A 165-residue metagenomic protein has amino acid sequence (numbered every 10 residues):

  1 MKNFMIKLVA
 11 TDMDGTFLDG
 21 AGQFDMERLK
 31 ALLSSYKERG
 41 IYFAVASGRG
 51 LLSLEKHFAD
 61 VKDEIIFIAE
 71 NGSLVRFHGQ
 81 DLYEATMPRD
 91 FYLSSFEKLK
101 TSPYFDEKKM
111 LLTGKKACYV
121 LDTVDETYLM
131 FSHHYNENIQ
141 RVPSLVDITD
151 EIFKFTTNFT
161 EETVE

Functional and structural regions predicted by a protein language model:
M1-N3: Basic/polar N-terminal segments that are highly enriched at the extreme N-terminus, encompassing both cleavable
M5-G22, V45: Asp-based phosphoryl-transfer active-site loop
T11, L74-F77, V146-T149: Short, basic/glycine-rich phosphate-binding loops at helix/coil junctions that contact nucleotide phosphates
L18-G20, L82-Y83, K154: Short, contiguous strand/loop micro-motifs
G22, P88, T157-T160: Short beta->alpha junction loops/turns
M26-E126: Active-site phosphate-binding/coordination module
K98, D106-E165: Conserved acidic, metal-coordinating active-site core of Asp-based, Mg2+-dependent phosphoryl-transfer enzymes
